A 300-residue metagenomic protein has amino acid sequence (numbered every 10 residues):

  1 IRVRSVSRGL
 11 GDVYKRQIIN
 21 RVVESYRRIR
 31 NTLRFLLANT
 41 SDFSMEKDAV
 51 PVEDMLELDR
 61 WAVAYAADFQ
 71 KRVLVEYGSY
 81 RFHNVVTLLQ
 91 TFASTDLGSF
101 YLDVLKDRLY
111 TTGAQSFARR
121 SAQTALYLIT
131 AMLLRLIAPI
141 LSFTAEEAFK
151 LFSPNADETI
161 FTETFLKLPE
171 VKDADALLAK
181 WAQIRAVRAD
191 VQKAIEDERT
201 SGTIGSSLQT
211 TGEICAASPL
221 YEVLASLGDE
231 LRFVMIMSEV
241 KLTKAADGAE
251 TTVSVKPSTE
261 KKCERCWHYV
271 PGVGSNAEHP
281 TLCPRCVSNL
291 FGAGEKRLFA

Functional and structural regions predicted by a protein language model:
I1-L10, Y14: Single conserved hydrophobic/aromatic residue that forms the stacking wall/gate of nucleotide- or nucleobase-binding
K15-L37, T87-Q90, S121-E146: Structured ligand/cofactor/substrate-binding pocket environments in proteins
E24-L37, E57-F69, T87-L109: Core structural elements
F43-L74, L102-A194, E198-S218, K241-S254 (+3 more regions): Acidic, turn-prone loop/beta-hairpin segments
T259-K262, H279: Short metal-coordination and nucleic-acid-contact micro-motifs, chiefly zinc-binding Cys/His arrays
C263, C283-C286: Short cysteine-rich clusters marking metal-coordination/redox-active sites
W267-V270, V287: Cys/His-coordinated zinc-binding microdomains
V273-P280: Short linker/helix segments within small regulatory modules
